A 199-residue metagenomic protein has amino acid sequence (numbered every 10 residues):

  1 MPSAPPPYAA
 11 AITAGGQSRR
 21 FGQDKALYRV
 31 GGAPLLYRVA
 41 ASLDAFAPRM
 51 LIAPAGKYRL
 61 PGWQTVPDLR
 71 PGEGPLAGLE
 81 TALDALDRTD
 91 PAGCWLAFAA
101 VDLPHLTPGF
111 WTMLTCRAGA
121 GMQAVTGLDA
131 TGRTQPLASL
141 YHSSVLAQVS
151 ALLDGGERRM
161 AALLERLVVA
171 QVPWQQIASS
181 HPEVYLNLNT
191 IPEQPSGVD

Functional and structural regions predicted by a protein language model:
P2-M160, E165-V184, P192: Nucleotide and nucleotide-moiety/phosphate-recognizing core
